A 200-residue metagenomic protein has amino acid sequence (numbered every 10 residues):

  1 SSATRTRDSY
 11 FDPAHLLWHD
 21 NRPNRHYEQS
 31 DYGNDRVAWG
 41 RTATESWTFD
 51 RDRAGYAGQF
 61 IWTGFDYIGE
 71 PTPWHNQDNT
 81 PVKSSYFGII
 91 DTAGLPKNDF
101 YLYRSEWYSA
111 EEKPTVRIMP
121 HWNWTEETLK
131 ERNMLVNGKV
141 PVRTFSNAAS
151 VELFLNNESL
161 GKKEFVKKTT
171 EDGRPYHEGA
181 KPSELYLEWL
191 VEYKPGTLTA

Functional and structural regions predicted by a protein language model:
S1-L198: Extended substrate-binding grooves/exosites of carbohydrate-active enzymes
